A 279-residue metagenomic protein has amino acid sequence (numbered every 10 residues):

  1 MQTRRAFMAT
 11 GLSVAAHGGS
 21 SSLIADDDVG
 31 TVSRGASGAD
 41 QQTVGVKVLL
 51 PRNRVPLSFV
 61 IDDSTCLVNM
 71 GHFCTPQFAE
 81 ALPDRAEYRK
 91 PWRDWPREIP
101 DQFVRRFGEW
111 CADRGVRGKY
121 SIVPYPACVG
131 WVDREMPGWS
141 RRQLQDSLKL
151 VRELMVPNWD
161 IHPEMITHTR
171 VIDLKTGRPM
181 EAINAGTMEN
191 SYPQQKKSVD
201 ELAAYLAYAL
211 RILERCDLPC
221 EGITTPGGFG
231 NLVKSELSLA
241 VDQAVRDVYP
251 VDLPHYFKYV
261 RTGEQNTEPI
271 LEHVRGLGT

Functional and structural regions predicted by a protein language model:
M1-A15: N-terminal secretory signal peptides and thylakoid transit peptides that target proteins across membranes
G11-A15, G227, F257: Cleavable Sec-type N-terminal signal peptides
H17-S22: C-terminal segment of classical bacterial N-terminal signal peptides
G30-G222, G228-G278: Catalytic alpha-helical scaffold of carbohydrate-active enzymes acting on polysaccharides/glycoconjugates
